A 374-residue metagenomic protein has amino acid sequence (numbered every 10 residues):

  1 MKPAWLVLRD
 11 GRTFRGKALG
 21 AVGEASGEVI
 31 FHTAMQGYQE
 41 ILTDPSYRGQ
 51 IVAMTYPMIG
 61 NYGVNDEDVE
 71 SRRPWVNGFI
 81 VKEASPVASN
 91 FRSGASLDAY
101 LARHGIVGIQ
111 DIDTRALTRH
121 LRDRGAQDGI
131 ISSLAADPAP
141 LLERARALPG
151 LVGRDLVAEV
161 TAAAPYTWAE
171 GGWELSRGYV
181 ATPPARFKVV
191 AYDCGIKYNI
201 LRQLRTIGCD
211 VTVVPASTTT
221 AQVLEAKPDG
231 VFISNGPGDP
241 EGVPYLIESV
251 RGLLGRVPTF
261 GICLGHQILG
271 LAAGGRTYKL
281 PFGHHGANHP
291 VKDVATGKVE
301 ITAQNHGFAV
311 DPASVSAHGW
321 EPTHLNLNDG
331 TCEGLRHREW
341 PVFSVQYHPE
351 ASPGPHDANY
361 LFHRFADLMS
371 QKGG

Functional and structural regions predicted by a protein language model:
M1-A221, E225-A226, P240, S352-G354 (+1 more regions): RNA-binding accessory domains that recognize and position tRNA/RNA substrates
A18-L19, Y56, F282, Q304 (+3 more regions): Short clusters of small/polar residues that mark proteolytic maturation junctions
V107, K188, P258-F260, R276 (+1 more regions): Proline-centered loop/turn at the N-terminus of a beta-strand
D113, C263, H306, H348: Active-site glycine-centered loops adjacent to acidic/histidine catalytic or metal-binding residues that shape
K188-Y192, T302-A303, F343-Y347: Active-site-proximal beta-strand elements of phosphoester/diester hydrolases
D229-G230, S234-I301, A309, G354-M369: Cysteine-nucleophile active-site neighborhood
G297-W340: Catalytic beta-strand/loop cores that center a nucleophilic Ser/Cys/Thr and support acyl-enzyme chemistry
G334-Q371: A glycine-centered loop/beta-turn motif at secondary-structure junctions
